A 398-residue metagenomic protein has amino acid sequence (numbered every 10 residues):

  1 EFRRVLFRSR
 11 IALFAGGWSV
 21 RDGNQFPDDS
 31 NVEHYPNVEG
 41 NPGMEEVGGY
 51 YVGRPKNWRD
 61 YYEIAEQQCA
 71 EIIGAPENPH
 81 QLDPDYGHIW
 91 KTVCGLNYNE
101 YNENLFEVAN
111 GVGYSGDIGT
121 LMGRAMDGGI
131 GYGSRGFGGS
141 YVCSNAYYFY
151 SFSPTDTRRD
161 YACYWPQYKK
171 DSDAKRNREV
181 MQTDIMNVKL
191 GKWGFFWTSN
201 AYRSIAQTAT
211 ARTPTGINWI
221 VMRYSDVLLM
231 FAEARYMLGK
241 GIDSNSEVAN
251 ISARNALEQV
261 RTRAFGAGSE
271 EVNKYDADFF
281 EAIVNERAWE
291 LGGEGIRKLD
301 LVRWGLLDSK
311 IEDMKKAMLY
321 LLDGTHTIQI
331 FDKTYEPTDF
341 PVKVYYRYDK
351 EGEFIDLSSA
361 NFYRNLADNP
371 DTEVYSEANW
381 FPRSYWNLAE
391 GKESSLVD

Functional and structural regions predicted by a protein language model:
E1-G119, T157, K170-D398: Acidic/polar-rich alpha-helix caps and helix-coil junctions
T120, R124-M126, F149: Alpha-helical, bilayer-embedded segments
M126-A146: Short, cationic low-complexity segments
F149, S153-T155, D160, Y168-D171: Catalytic and substrate-binding regions of extracellular carbohydrate-active enzymes, especially polysaccharide lyases
